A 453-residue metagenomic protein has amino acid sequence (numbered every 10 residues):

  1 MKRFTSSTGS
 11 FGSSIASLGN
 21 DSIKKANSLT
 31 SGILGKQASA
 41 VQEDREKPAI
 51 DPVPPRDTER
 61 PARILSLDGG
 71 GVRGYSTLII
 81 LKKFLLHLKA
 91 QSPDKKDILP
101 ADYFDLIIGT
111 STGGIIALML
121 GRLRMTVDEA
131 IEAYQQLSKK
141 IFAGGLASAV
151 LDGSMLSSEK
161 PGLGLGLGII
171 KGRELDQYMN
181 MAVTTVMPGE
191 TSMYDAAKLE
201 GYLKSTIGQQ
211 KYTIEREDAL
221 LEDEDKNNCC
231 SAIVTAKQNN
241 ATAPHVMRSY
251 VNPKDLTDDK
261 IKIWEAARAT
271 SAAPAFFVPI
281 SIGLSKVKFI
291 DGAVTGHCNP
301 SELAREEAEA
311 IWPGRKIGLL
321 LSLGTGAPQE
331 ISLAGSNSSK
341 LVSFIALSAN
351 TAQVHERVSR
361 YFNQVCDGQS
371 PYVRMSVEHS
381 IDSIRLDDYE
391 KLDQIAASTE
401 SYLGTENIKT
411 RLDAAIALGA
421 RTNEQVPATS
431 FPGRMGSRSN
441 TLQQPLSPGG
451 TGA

Functional and structural regions predicted by a protein language model:
K2-A453: Conserved catalytic cores and adjacent C-terminal regulatory segments of lipid-metabolizing esterases/lipases
